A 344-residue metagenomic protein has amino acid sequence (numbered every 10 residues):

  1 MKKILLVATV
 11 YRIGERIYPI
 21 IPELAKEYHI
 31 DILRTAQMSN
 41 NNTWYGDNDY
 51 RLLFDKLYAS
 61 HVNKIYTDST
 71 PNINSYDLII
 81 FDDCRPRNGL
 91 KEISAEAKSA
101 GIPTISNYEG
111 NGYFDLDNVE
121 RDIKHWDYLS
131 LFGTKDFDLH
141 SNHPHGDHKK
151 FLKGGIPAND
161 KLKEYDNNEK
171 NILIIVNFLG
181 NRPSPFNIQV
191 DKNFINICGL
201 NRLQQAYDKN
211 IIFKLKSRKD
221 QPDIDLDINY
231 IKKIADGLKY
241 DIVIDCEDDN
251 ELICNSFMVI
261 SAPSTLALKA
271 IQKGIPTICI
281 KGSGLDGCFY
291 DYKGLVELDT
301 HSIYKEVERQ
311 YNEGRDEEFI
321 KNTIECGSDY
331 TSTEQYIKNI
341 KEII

Functional and structural regions predicted by a protein language model:
M1-Y11, I174-L179: Nucleotide-activated donor-dependent transferases that construct or modify glycoconjugates
L5-E27, L33-D160: Active-site and donor-binding regions of nucleotide-sugar-utilizing enzymes
R16, N159-L162, N167-I231: Conserved catalytic-core segment of nucleotide-activated headgroup transferases in glycan assembly
R34-Q37, Y76, D83-C84, Y108-G110 (+4 more regions): Short loop/turn segments at strand-loop or loop-helix junctions that form parts of catalytic or ligand-binding pockets
I65-D68, R218-K273: Donor nucleotide-activated moiety binding/catalytic core segment of transferases that use nucleotide-activated donors
I102, M258, G274-I278: Structural loop-to-beta junction motif characteristic of Rossmann-like glycosyltransferase folds
T265-S328: Catalytic binding pocket for nucleotide-activated donors in carbohydrate/polymer assembly enzymes
C326-I344: C-terminal alpha-helical cap of glycosyltransferases
